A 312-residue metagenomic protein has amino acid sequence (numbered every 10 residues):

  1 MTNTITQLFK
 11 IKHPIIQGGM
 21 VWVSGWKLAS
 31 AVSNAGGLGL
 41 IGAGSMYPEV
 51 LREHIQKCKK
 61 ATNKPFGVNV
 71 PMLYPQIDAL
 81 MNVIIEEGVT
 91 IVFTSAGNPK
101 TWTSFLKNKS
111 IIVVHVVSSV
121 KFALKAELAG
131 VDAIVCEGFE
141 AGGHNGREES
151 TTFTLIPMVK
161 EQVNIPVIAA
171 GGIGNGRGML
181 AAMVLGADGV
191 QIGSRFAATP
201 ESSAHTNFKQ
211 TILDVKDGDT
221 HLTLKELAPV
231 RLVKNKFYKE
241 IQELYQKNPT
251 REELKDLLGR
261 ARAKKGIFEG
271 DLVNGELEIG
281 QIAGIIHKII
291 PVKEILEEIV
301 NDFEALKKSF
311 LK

Functional and structural regions predicted by a protein language model:
M1-Q162, P166: Active-site entrance/lid segments in N-terminal catalytic domains of soluble metabolic enzymes
M20, G172-I173: Active-site metal-binding loops of divalent metal-dependent hydrolases
V116, G171-G172: Conserved acidic functional residues
G146-I168, G174-K312: Conserved active-site-proximal phosphate/metal-binding subdomains
